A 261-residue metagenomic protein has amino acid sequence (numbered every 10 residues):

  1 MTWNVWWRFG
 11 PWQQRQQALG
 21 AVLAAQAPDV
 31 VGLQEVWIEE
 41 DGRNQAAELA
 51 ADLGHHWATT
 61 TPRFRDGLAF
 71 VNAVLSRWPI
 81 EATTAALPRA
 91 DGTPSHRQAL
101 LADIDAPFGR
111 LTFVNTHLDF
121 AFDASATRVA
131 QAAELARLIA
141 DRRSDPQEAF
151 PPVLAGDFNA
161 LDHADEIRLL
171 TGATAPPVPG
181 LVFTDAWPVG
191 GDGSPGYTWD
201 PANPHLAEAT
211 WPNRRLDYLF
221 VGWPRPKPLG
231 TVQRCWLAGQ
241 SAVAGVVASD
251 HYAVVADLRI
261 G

Functional and structural regions predicted by a protein language model:
M1-V5, L19-G42, L75, A102 (+5 more regions): Active-site beta-strand/loop signature of hydrolases that rely on acidic residues for catalysis
W12, V30, Q34-F120, Y218 (+1 more regions): Structured beta-strand-rich core segments of catalytic domains in phosphoester-bond hydrolases
Q16-Q17, Q45, R128-A136: Charged helix-capping and loop-helix junction motifs
Q17-A18, P88, R97-L100, A202-H205: Alpha-helical scaffolding within the catalytic cores of extracellular/periplasmic polymer-degrading hydrolases
D41-N44, E48, S125, H163-E166 (+1 more regions): Short glycine-/acidic-enriched loop or helix-start segments at secondary-structure transitions that form or flank
A85, V114, A124-T127, D165-I167: A short secondary-structure junction signal
A140-V153, A160-G261: Metal-dependent phosphoester-hydrolase catalytic domains
